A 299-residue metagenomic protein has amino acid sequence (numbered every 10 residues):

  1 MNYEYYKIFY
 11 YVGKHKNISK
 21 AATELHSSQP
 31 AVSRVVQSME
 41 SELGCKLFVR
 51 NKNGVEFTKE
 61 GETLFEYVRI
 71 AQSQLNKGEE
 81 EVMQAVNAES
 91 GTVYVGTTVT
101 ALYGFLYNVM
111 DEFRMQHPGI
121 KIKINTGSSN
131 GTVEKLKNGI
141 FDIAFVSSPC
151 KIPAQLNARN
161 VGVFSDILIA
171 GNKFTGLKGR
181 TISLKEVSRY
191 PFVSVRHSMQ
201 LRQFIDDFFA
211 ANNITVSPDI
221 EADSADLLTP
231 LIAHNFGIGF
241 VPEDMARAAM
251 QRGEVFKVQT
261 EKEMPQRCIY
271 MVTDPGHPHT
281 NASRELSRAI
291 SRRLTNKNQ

Functional and structural regions predicted by a protein language model:
Y10-S28: Short helix-boundary/capping micro-motifs
E40-K59: A short LG(V/I)-centered, amphipathic sequence patch enriched for acidic residue(s) preceding the LG motif
E42-L43, L64-V86: Alpha-helical linker/hinge and terminal dimerization helices associated with HTH transcriptional regulators
S90-I152, A222: Central regulatory/effector-binding core of bacterial HTH transcription factors
F105, F256-Q299: A late-sequence structural motif
S128-V133, K137-F141, S147, L201-K257: Hydrophobic hinge/microswitch elements
Q155-F192, R196: Flexible hinge/capping segments at coil-to-helix
G176-L177, P191-N212, H279-S283, S287-R288 (+1 more regions): Secondary-structure junction motif
